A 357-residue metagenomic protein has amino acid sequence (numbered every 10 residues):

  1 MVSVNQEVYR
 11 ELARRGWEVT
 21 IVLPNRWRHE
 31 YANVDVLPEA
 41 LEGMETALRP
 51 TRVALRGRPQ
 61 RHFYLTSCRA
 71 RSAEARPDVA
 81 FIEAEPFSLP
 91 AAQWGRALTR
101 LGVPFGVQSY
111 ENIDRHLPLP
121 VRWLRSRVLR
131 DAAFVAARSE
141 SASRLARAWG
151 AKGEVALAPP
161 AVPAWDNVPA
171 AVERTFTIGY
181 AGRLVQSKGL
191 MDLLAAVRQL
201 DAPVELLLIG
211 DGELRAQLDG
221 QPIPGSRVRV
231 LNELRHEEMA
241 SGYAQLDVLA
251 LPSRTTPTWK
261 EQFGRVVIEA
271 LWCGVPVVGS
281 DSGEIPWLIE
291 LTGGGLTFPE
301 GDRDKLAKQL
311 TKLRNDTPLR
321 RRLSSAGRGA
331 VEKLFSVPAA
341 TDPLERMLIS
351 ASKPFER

Functional and structural regions predicted by a protein language model:
M1-A47, V103, R198: N-terminal subdomain of nucleotide-sugar transferases
S3-R10, F176, Y180-Q199, E213-Q217 (+3 more regions): A conserved mid-protein helix/loop that constitutes part of the nucleotide-sugar donor-binding site
L23, D114, R122-V168: Donor nucleotide-sugar binding/catalytic pocket of nucleotide-sugar-dependent glycosyltransferases
E85-L89, L101-P120, D131-F134: A short, histidine- and acid-enriched strand-loop-helix "catalytic/donor-clamping" loop that lines the nucleotide-sugar
W94, L291-D304, K312-P318: Conserved acidic donor-binding segment of nucleotide-sugar-dependent glycosyltransferases
Q217-A240: Nucleotide-activated donor-binding/catalytic signature segment of Leloir-type glycosyltransferases, i.e., the conserved
L251, E269-G279: Short hydrophobic beta-strand element within catalytic cores of glycosyltransferases and related nucleotide-activated
K305, K312, L319-K333, A340-P343: A short, well-ordered alpha-helix in the C-terminal region of glycosyltransferases
